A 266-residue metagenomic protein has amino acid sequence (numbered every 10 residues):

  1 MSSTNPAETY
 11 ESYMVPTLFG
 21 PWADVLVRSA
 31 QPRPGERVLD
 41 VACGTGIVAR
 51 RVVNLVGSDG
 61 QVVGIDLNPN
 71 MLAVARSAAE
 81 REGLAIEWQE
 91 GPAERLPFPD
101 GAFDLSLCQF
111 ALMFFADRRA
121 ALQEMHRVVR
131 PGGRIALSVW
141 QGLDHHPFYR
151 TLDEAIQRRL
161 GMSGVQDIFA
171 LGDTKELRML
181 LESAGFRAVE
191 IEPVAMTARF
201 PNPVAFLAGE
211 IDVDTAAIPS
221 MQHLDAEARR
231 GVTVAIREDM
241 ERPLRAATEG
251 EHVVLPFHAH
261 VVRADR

Functional and structural regions predicted by a protein language model:
M1-E36, I47-L55, M71-V74, A78 (+3 more regions): Conserved class I S-adenosyl-L-methionine
S3-A7, F19, T45-I47, F169-R266: Conserved Class I S-adenosyl-L-methionine
R37-L96, A120: Class I SAM-dependent methyltransferase SAM/SAH-binding core
V56, A79, I156, L181 (+2 more regions): Conserved hydrophobic residues forming the short capping helix/wall of the S-adenosyl-L-methionine
E94-L105: A short acidic, Gly/Pro-enriched loop at the edge of an enzyme's catalytic core that lines a small-molecule cofactor
D104-R118, Q141: A short SAM/SAH-binding and catalytic strip from SAM-dependent methyltransferases
R119-A120, H126-N202, M221: Conserved catalytic/acceptor-binding region of the Class I
